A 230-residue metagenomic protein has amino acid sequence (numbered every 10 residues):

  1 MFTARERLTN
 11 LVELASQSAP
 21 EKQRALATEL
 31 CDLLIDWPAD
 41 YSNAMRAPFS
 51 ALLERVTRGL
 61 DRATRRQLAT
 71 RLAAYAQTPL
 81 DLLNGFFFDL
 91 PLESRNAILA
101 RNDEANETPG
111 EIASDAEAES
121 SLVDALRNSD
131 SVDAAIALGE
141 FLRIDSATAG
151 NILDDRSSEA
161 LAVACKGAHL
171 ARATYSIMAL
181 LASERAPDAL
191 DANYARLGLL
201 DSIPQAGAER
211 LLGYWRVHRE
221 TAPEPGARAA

Functional and structural regions predicted by a protein language model:
M1-A230: Alpha-helical scaffold segments
